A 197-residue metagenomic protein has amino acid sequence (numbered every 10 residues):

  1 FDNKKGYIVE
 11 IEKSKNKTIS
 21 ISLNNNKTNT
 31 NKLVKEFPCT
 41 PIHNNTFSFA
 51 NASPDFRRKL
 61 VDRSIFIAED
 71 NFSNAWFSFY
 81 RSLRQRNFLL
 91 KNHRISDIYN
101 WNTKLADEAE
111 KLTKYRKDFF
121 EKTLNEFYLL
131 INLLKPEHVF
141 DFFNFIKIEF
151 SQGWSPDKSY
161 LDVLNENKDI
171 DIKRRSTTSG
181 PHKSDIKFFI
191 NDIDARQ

Functional and structural regions predicted by a protein language model:
F1-F56, D62-F72, Y128-L129, N165-D169: Nucleotide-state sensing region of NTPase/ATPase domains
Y7, S48-K135, S151: An accessory alpha-helical subdomain
N31-L33, R57, R94, S159-Y160: Short, flexible segments with low predicted structural confidence
F37-I42, F47-A50, L60-I65, S82 (+4 more regions): Long, contiguous hydrophobic alpha-helical segments, chiefly transmembrane helices and signal peptides
S96-Q197: Conserved NTPase motor "head" modules and their coupling/switch loops across ABC/AAA+ ATPases, GTPases, and GHKL ATPases
